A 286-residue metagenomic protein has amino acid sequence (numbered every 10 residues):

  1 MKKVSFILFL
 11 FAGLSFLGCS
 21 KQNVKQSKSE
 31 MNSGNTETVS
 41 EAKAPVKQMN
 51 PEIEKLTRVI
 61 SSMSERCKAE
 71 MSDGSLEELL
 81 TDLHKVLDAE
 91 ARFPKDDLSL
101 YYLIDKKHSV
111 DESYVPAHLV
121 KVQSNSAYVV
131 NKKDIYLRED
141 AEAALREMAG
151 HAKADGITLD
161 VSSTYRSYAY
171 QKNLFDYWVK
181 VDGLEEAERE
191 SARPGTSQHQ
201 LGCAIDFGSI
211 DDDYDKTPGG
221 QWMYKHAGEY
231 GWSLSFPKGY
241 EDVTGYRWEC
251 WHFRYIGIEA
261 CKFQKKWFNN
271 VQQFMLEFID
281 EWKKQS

Functional and structural regions predicted by a protein language model:
M1-V4: Positively charged n-region of N-terminal signal peptides that target proteins for export
F6-G13: Hydrophobic helical h-region of N-terminal Sec-dependent signal peptides in bacterial secretory/periplasmic proteins
F16-G18: C-terminal motif of bacterial Sec signal peptides marking the signal peptidase cleavage site
S20-T164, Y168-S286: Extracytoplasmic cell-surface/polysaccharide-interacting catalytic and binding patches
